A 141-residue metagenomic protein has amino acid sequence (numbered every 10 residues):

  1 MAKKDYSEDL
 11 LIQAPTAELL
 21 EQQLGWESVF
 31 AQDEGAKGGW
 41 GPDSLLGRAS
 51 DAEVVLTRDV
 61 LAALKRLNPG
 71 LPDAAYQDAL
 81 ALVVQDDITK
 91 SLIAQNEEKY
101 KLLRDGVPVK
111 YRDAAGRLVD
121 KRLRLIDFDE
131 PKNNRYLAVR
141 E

Functional and structural regions predicted by a protein language model:
M1-E141: An alpha-helical interface "stripe"
